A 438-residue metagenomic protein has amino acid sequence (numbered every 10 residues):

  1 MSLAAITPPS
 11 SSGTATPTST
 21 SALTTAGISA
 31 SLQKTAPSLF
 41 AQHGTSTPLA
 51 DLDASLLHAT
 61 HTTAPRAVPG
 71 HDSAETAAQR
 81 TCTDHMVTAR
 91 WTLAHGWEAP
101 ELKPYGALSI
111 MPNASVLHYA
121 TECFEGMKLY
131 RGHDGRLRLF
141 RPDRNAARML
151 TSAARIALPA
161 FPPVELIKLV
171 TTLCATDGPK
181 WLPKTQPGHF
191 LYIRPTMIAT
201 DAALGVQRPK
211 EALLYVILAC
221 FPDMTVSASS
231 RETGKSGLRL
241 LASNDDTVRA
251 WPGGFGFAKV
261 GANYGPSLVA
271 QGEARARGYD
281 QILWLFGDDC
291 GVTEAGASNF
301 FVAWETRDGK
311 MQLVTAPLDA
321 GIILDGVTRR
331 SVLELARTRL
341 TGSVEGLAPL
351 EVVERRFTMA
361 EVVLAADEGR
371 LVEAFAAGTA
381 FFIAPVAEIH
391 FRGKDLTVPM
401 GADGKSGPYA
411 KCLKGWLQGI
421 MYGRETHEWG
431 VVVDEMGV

Functional and structural regions predicted by a protein language model:
S2-L173, A203-V438: Helix-start/capping segments and mature chain N-termini
E165, G178-P179: Compact soluble domain cores
T176-D177, K184-Q207, E211: Non-catalytic, conformational "gating/processing" segments within enzyme and secreted inhibitor domains
